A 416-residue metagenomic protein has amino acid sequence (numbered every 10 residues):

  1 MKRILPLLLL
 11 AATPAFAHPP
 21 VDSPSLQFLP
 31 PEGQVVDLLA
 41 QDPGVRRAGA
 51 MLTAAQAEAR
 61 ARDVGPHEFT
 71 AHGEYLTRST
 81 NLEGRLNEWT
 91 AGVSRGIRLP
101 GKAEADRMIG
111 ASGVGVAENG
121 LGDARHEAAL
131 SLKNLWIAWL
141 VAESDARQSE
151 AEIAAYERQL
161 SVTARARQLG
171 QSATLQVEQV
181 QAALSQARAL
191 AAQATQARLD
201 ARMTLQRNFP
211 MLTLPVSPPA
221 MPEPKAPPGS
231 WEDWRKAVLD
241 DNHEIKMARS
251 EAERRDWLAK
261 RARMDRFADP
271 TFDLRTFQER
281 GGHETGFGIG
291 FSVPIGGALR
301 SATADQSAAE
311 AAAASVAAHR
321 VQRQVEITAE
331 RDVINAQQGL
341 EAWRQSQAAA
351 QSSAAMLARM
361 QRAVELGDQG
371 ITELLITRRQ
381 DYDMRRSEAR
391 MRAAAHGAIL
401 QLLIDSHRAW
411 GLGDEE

Functional and structural regions predicted by a protein language model:
R3, D22-P24, A124-D241, D332-G339 (+3 more regions): Periplasmic alpha-helical coiled-coil/stalk elements that build and connect Gram-negative outer-membrane
A17-T70, Y75, G96-I97, A105 (+9 more regions): Bacterial Sec-pathway N-terminal export signals of envelope proteins
H18-D22, S387-E416: Acidic, low-complexity, intrinsically disordered peripheral segments
V36-R46, T53-E68, L82, G92-I109 (+7 more regions): A glycine-/polar-enriched beta->alpha junction
V45-R62, A124, A128-I153, E157-S161 (+5 more regions): Amphipathic alpha-helical coiled-coil segments
E68-S79, A103-A105, A268-Q278: Transmembrane beta-strand segments that form the barrel wall of outer-membrane beta-barrel proteins
Y75-S79, I97, T276-R280, V293-G297 (+1 more regions): Transmembrane beta-strands of outer-membrane beta-barrel pores
N87-V93, W234, P270, T285-F291: Hydrophobic, lipid-facing positions within transmembrane beta-strands of outer-membrane proteins
